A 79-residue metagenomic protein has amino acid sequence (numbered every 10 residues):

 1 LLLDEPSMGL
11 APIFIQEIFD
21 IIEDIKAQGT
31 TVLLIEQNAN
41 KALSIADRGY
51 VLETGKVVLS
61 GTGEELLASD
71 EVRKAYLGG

Functional and structural regions predicted by a protein language model:
L1-G79: Glycine-rich phosphate-binding loops of nucleotide-dependent enzymes
